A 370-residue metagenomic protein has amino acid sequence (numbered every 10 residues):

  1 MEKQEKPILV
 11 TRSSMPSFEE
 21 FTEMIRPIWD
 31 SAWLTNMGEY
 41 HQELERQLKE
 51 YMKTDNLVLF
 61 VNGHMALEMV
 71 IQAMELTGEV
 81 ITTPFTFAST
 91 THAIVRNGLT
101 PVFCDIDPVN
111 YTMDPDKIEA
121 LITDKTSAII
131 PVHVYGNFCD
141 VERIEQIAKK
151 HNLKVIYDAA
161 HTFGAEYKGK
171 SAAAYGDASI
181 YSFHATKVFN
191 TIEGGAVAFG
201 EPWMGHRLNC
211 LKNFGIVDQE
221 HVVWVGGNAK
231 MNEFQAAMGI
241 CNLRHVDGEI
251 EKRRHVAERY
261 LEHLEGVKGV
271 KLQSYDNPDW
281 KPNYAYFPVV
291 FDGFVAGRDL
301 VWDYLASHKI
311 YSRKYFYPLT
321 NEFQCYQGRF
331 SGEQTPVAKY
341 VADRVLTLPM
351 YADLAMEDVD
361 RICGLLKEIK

Functional and structural regions predicted by a protein language model:
M1-L34: N-terminal "arm"/small-domain region of PLP-dependent enzymes with the aminotransferase-like
W33, M37-E79, F85, H92-R96 (+2 more regions): Phosphate-binding glycine-rich loop
E39-Q47, Y51-D55, D116, A128-V132 (+3 more regions): PLP-dependent aminotransferase class I/II
V58, I81, V102, V155-I156 (+3 more regions): Structural detector of well-ordered beta-strand residues that form the stable sheet scaffold of enzyme domains
Q72-A159, E166: PLP-dependent aminotransferase-like
F85, L99, I106, A160-H161 (+4 more regions): Histidine-centered beta-alpha loop that forms part of the nucleotide-sugar donor binding/catalytic region in diverse
Y157-T191, D218-V223: Conserved active-site segment immediately N-terminal to the catalytic lysine that forms the internal aldimine
A174-C210, E233: Active-site PLP attachment segment
